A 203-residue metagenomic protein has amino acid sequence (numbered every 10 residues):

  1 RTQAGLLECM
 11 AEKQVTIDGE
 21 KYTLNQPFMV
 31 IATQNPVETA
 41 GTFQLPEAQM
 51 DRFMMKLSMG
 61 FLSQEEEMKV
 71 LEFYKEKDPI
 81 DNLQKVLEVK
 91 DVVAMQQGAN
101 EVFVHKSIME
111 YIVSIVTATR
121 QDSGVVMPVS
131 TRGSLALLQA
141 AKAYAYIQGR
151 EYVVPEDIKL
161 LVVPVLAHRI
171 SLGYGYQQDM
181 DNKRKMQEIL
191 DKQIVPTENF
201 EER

Functional and structural regions predicted by a protein language model:
T2-G5, M10-L87, V93-V102, K142-Y144: Canonical AAA+ ATPase core
E47, L83-D91, I115-V116, I189-F200: A broadly tuned preference for mixed-charge, low-complexity surface segments
L71, I112, V116, L161-L166: Short alpha-helical scaffolding segments that buttress acidic/His motifs in well-ordered protein cores
K75-D78, T119-R120, Q193: Short amphipathic alpha-helical segments enriched in hydrophobics
N82-L137: Conserved AAA+ ATPase small/helical "lid" subdomain
Q121-R203: C-terminal engagement/docking regions of AAA+ P-loop ATPases
